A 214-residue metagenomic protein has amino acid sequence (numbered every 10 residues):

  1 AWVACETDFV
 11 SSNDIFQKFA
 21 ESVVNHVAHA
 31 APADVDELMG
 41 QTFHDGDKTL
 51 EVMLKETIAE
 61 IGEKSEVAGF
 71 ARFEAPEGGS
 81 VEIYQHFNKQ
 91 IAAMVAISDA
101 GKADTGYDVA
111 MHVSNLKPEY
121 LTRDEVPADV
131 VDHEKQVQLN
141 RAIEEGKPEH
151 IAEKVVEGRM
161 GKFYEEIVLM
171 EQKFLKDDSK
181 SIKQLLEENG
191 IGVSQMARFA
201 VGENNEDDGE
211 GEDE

Functional and structural regions predicted by a protein language model:
A1-E214: N-terminal assembly/interaction segments in proteins that build large macromolecular machines
